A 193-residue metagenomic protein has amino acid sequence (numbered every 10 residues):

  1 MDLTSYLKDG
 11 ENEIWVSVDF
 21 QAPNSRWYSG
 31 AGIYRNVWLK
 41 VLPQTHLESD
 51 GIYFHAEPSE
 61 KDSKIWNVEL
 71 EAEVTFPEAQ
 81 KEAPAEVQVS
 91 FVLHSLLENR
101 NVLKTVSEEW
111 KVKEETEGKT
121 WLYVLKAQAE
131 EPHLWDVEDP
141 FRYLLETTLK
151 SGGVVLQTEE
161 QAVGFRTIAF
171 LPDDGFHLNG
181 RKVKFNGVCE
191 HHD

Functional and structural regions predicted by a protein language model:
M1-D193: Secreted/periplasmic carbohydrate-active enzymes, especially glycoside hydrolases
